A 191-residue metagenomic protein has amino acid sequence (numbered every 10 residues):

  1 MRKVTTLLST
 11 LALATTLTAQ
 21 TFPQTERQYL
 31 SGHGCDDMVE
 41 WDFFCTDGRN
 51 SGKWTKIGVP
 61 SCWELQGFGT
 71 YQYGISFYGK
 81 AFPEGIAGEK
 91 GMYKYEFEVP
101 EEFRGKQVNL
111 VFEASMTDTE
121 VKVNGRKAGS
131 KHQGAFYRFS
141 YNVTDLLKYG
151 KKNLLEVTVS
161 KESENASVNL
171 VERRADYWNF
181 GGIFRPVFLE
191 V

Functional and structural regions predicted by a protein language model:
M1-Q24: Bacterial Sec-dependent N-terminal signal peptides
R2, G52-T55, G105, G150-K151: Generic cytosolic/nucleocytoplasmic N-terminal low-complexity/intrinsically disordered segments
T5, K56, G129-S130: A sequence-level detector of short linear motifs
A19-S76, L154, T158-S167, I183 (+1 more regions): Accessory carbohydrate-binding/adhesion or oligomerization-edge regions at the termini of glycan-active proteins
F22-P23, F44-T46, G88-V191: Accessory beta-strand-rich segments of carbohydrate-active enzymes
G79: A short acidic (Asp/Glu
F82-G88: Short, solvent-exposed beta-strand/turn "edge" segments of beta-rich domains on protein surfaces
